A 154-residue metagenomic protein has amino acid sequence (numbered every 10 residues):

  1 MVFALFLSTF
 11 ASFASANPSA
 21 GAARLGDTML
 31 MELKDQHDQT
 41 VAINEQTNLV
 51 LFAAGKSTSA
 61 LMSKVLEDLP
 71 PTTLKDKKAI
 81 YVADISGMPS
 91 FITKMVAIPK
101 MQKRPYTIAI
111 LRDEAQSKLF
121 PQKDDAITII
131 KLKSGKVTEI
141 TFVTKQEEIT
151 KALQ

Functional and structural regions predicted by a protein language model:
M1-S12: Bacterial N-terminal signal peptides
F10-T28: N-proximal helix/coil linker or "cap" segments that precede and/or mark the start of modular domains
L30-T47: A short beta-strand-turn-helix
A42-S59: Short active-site neighborhood of thiol/selenol oxidoreductases, capturing the structured segment around
I43-E45, R112-I149: Thiol/disulfide oxidoreductase modules built on the thioredoxin-like
K56-T58, I85-P89, E114-Q116, V137-T138: Solvent-exposed loop/turn segments at secondary-structure junctions within structured extracellular/periplasmic domains
T58-P99: Structural microenvironment flanking redox-active thiols in thiol-disulfide oxidoreductases
I80-V82, A97-Q122: Short, internal strand/loop/helix patches that form the active-site neighborhood or redox-interaction surface
